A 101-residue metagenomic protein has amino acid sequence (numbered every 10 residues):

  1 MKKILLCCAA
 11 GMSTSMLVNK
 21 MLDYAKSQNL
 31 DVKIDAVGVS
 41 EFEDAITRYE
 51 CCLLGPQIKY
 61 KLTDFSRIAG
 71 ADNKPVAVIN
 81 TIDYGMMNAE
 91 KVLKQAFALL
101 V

Functional and structural regions predicted by a protein language model:
K2-V39: Conserved active-site segments centered on acidic
K3, P75-V101: Ser/Thr/Gly-rich flexible loops in soluble cytosolic domains mediating phosphotransfer, phosphorylation
A10, Q57-K59: Short glycine-rich anion-binding loops that position phosphate/pyrophosphate groups of nucleotides and phosphorylated
S15-V18, K59-T63: Short, surface-exposed alpha-helical segments at coil->helix boundaries
N19, D23, R67, K94 (+1 more regions): Short, well-ordered alpha-helices that flank and scaffold nucleotide-derived cofactor binding pockets
G38-F42, K61: Short acidic active-site motifs
I46-C51: Short acidic/histidine-rich motifs immediately flanking catalytic phosphotransfer sites in two-component signaling
K61-D83: A short, gly/pro- and small-residue-rich
